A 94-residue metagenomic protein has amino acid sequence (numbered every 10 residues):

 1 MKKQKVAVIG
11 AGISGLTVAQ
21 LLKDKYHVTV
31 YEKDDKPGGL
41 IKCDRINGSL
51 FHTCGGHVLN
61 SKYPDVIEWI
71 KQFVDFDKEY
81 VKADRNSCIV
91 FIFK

Functional and structural regions predicted by a protein language model:
K3-V30: N-terminal Rossmann-like FAD-binding beta1-loop-alpha1 element of flavoenzymes
V6-V8, D34-D35, F51-H52, I89: Short glycine- and Lys/Arg-enriched binding-loop motifs that mark or flank ligand-binding interfaces
V8, I13, I41-S49: Conserved N-terminal glycine/acidic-rich loop preference
I13-S14, D35-K36, V58: Short, solvent-exposed loop/turn segments at secondary-structure junctions
G15-Q20, C43-D44, N60: Basic, gly/Ser/Thr/Pro-rich low-complexity segments located predominantly at protein N termini
V18, L40, I70: Short glycine-/acidic-enriched loop or helix-start segments at secondary-structure transitions that form or flank
K23-N47: Glycine-rich FAD pyrophosphate-binding loop
N47-K94: Dinucleotide-binding Rossmann-like beta1-alpha1 core, especially the glycine-rich loop that anchors the ADP
